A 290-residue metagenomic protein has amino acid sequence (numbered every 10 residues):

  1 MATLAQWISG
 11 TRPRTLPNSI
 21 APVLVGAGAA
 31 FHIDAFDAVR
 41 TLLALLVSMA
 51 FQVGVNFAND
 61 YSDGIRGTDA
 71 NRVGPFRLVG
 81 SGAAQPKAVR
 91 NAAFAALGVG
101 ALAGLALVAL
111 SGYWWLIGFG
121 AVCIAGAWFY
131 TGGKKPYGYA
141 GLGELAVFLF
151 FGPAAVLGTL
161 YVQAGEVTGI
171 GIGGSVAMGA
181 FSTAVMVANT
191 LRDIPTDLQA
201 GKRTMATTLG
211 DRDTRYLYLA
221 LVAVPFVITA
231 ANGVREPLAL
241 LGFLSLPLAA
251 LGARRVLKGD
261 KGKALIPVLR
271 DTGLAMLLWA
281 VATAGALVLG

Functional and structural regions predicted by a protein language model:
M1-L43, K135: Topogenic membrane-insertion module of multi-pass membrane proteins
P17, A21-G26, L78, L145-L160 (+3 more regions): Small-residue-rich segments of transmembrane alpha-helices in multi-pass membrane proteins, especially helix faces
L24, I33-N59, I117-W128, T168-A188: Membrane-embedded alpha-helical segments that form the functional core of polytopic membrane enzymes, especially those
A50-V73, T183-A206: Acidic (Asp/Glu-rich) catalytic motifs at the cytosolic membrane interface
R72-W114, M205-P237, G273-W279: Multi-pass membrane catalytic core of lipid/isoprenoid biosynthesis enzymes
R77-E166: Intramembrane alpha-helical segments
W128, A140, L251-A280: Interfacial loop-to-transmembrane junctions
V147-I194, A200, R212-R215: Functional transmembrane core segments of multi-pass inner-membrane proteins
